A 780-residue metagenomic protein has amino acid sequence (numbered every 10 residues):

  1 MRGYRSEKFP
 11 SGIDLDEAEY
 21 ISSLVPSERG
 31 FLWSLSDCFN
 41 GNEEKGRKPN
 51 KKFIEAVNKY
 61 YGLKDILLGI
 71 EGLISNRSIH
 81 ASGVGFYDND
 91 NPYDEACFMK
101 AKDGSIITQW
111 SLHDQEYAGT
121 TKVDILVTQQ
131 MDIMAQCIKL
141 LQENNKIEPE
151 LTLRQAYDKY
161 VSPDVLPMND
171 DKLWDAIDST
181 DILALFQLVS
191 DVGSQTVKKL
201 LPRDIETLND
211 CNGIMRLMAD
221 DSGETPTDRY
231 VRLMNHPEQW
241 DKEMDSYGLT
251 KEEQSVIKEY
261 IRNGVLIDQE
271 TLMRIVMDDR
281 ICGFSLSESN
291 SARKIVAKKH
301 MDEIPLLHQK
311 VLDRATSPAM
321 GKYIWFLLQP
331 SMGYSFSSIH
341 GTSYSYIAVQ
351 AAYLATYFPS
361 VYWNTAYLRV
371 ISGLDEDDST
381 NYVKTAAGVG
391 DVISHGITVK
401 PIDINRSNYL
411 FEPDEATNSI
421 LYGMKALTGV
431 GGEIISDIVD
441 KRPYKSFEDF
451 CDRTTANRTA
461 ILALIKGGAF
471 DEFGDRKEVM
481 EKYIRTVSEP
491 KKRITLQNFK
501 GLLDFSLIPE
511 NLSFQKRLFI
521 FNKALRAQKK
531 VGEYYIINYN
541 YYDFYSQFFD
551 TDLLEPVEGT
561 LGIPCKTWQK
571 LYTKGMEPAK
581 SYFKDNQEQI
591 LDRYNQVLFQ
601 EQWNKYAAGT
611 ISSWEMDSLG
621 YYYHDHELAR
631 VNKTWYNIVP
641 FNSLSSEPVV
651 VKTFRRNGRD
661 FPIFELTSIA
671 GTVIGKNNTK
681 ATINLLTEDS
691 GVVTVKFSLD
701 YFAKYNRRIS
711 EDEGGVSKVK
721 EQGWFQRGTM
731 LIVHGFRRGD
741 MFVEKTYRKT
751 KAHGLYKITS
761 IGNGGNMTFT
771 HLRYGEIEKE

Functional and structural regions predicted by a protein language model:
M1-E780: Noncatalytic, beta-rich nucleic-acid-contacting surfaces in large DNA/RNA-processing enzymes
